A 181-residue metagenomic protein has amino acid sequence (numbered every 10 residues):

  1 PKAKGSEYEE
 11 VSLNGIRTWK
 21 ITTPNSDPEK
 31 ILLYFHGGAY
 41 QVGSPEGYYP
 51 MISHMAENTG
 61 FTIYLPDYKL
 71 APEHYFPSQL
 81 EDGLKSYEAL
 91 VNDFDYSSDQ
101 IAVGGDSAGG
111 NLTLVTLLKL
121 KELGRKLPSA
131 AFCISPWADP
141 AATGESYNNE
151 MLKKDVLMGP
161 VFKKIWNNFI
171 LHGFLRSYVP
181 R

Functional and structural regions predicted by a protein language model:
K4: Metallo-beta-lactamase
E7-R181: Alpha/beta-hydrolase superfamily serine-hydrolase fold, recognizing
